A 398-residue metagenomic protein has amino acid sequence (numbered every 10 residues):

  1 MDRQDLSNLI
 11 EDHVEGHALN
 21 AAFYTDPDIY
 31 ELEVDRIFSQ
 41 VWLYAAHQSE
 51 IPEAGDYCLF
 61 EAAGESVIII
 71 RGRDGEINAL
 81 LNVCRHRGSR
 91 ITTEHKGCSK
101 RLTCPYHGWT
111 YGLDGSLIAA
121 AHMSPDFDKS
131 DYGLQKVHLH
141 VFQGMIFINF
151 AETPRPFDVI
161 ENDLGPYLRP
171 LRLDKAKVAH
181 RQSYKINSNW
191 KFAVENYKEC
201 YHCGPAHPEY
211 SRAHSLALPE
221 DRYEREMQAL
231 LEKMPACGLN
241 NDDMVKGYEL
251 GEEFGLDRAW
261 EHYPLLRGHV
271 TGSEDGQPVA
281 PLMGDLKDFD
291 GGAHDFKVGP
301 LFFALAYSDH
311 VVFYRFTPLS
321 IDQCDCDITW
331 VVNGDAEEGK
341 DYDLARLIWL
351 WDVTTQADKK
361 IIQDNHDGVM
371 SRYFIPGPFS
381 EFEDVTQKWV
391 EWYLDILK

Functional and structural regions predicted by a protein language model:
M1-L9, K398: Basic/polar N-terminal segments that are highly enriched at the extreme N-terminus, encompassing both cleavable
L6-A21, D174: Short, contiguous pre-domain boundary segments
L19-A62, V67: Non-catalytic accessory segments flanking enzyme active sites
S39-I51, I118-H122, D295-P300: Short Pro/Gly-enriched beta-strand edge/turn motifs at strand-loop
A45, I91, L117, Y210 (+1 more regions): Short clusters of hydrophobic/aromatic residues that line enzyme substrate/ligand-binding pockets
E50-P170: Rieske [2Fe-2S] iron-sulfur-binding domain
M145-K398: C-terminal catalytic domain of Rieske-type non-heme iron oxygenases
